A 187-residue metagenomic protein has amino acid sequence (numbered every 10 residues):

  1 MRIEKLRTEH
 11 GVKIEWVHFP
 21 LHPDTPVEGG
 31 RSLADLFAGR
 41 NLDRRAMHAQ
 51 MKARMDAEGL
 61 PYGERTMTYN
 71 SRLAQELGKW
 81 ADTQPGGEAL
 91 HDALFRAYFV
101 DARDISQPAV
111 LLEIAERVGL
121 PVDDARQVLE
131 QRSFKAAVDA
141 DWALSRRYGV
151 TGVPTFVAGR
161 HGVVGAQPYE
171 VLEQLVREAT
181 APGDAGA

Functional and structural regions predicted by a protein language model:
M1-V12, W16-V17, R40, K79-A187: C-terminal cap of thioredoxin/glutaredoxin-like
K13, R54-A57: Short helix C-cap/helix-to-loop transition motifs enriched in small/turn-promoting residues
H18-R31: Short, charge-patterned binding micro-sites
S32-M55: Short, structured active-site "lid" loops
P61: Conserved active-site segments centered on acidic
R65-Y69: A glycine-rich, coil/turn loop motif that links secondary-structure elements
N70-S71, F156: Short Pro/Gly-enriched coil loops immediately N-terminal to beta-strands
L73-L77: Conserved N-terminal beta-strand and adjoining loop/helix that marks the start of the Nudix/MutT-like hydrolase domain
